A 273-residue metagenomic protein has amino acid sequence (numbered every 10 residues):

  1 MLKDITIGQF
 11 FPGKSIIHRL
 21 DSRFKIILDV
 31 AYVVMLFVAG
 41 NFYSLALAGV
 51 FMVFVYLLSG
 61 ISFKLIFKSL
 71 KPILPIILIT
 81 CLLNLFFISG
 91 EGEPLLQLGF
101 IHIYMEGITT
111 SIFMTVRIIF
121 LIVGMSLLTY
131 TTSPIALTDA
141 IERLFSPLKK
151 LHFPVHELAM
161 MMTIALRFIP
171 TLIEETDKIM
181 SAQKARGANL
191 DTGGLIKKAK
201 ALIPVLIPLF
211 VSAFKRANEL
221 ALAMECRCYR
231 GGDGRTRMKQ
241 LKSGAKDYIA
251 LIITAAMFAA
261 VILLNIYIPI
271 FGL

Functional and structural regions predicted by a protein language model:
M1-F42, A48-L57, R143-S146, K150-F153 (+3 more regions): Transmembrane alpha-helix interface motif
K14, F37, G60-L65, L98 (+4 more regions): Membrane-helix interfacial "entry" motifs
K25, K64-P75, D247-A250: Alpha-helical transmembrane segments and their helix-start/interface "positive-inside/aromatic belt" motifs in integral
N41, L45, G60-K64, I88-Q97 (+2 more regions): Transmembrane helix-loop junctions in multipass membrane proteins, especially transporters and channels
F51-I61, I76-I79: Alpha-helical transmembrane segments and their membrane-interface exit regions
I73-A188: Juxtamembrane/interface alpha-helical elements of multi-pass membrane proteins
